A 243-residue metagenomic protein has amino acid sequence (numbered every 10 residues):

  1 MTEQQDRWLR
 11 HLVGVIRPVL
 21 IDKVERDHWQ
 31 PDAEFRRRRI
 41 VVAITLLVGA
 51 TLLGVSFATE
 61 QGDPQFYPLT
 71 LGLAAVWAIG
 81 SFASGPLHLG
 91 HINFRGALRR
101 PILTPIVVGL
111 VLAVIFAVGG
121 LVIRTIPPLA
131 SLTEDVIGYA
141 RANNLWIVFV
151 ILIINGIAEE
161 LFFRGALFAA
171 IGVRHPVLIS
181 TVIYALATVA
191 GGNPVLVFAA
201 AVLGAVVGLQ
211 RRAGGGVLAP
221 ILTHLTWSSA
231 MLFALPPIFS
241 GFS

Functional and structural regions predicted by a protein language model:
M1-R99, L232-S243: N-terminal, membrane-interfacial amphipathic/helix-forming hydrophobic leader that caps and precedes the first
P18, I40-T45, P101-I102, F116 (+5 more regions): Short acidic/polar alpha-helix capping motifs at helix-coil junctions
R38-A43, F66-T70, A97-P105, G109 (+4 more regions): Residue-level signature of transmembrane alpha-helical entry/exit and packing/kink sites in multi-pass membrane
G49, A140-S243: Transmembrane helix-loop-helix hairpins at the membrane interface of multi-pass integral membrane proteins
D63-L71, S131-G138, V197-V207: Non-cytosolic membrane-interface motifs at loop->transmembrane helix junctions
H88-N155, G241-F242: Juxtamembrane helix-loop-helix connectors linking adjacent transmembrane helices in multi-pass membrane enzymes
